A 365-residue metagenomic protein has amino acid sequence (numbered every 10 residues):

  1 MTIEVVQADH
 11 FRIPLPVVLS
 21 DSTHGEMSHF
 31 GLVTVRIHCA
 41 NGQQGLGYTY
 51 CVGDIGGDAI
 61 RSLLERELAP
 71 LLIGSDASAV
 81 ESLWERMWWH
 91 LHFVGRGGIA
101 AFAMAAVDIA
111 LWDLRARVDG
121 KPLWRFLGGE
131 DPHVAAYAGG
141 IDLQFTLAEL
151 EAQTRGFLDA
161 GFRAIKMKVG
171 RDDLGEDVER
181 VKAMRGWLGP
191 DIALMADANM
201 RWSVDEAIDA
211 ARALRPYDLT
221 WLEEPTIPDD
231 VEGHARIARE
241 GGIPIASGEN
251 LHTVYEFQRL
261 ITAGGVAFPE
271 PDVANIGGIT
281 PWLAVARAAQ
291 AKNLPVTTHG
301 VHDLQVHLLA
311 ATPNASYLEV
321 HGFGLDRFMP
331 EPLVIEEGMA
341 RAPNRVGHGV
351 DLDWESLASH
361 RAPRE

Functional and structural regions predicted by a protein language model:
M1-L15, M27, L32, H299-E365: Flexible C-terminal active-site loop/helix
M1-P70, L357-E365: N-terminal basic, low-complexity leaders that serve as flexible interaction/assembly modules and, when applicable, as
I3, G42, L68, V107 (+8 more regions): Conserved, mostly hydrophobic/aromatic
V5, H38-V118: Metal- or metallocofactor-binding catalytic centers and their adjacent structured scaffolds across diverse enzyme
V118-D142, R180, G189: N-terminal small/glycine-rich loop or linker at the start of catalytic domains across soluble metabolic enzymes
H133-E149, A198-S203, A246: Active-site mouth loops of central-metabolism enzymes
M167-H299, L308: Catalytic core of soluble alpha/beta enzymes
